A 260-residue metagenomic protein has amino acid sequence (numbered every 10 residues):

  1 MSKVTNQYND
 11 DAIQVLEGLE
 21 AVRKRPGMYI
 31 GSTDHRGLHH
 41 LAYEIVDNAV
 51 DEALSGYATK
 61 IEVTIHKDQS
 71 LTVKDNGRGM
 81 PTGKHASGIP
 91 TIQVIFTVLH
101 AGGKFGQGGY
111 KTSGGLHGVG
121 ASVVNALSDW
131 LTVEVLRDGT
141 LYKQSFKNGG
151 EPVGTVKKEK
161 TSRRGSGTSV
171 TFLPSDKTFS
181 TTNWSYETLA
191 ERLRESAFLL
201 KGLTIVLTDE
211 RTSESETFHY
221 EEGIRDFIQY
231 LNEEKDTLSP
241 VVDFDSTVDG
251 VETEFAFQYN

Functional and structural regions predicted by a protein language model:
M1-V46, V94-F96: Bergerat-fold GHKL ATPase/HATPase_c domain
S2-D11, Q69-T91, G102-Y230: GHKL-type ATPase core
V15-R23, H66-K67, K160-T171, A256-N260: Flexible hinge/switch segments at interdomain interfaces of large molecular machines
A21-K24, M28, D51, S55 (+2 more regions): Conserved helix-loop functional segments at active or binding sites
R36-T59, G120-L127: Conserved ATP-binding N-box helix of the HATPase_c
A49, L54, H66-D68, V73-N76: Long, structured ligand/cofactor-binding scaffold of large enzymes
T59-I65: A conserved short beta-strand within the histidine kinase catalytic ATPase domain
V206-N260: GHKL/Bergerat-fold ATPase module in large chromosome/replication-associated machines
